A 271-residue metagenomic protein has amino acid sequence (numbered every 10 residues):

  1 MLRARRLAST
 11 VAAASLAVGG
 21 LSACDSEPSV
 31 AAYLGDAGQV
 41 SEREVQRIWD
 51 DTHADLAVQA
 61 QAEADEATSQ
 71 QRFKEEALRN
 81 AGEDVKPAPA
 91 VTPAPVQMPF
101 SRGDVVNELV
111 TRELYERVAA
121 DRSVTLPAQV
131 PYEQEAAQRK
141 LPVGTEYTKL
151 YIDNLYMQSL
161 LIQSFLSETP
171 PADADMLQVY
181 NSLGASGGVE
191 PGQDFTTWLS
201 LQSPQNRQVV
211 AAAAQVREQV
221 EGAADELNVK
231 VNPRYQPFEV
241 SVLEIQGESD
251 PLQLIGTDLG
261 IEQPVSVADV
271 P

Functional and structural regions predicted by a protein language model:
M1-A14, R102-G103: N-terminal export and membrane-targeting signals
A14-V18, S159: Alpha-helical transmembrane segments
G19-A23: C-terminal motif of bacterial Sec signal peptides marking the signal peptidase cleavage site
D25-I152: N-terminal targeting/tethering segments
S41-W49, S101-V106, V110-T111, Y115 (+5 more regions): Stable alpha-helical elements in mature extracytoplasmic
S123-G187, D194: A small/polar (G/S/T-enriched), proline-flanked helix-loop surface module common in exported/cell-envelope proteins
D173-P271: A C-terminal, polar beta->alpha supersecondary segment
